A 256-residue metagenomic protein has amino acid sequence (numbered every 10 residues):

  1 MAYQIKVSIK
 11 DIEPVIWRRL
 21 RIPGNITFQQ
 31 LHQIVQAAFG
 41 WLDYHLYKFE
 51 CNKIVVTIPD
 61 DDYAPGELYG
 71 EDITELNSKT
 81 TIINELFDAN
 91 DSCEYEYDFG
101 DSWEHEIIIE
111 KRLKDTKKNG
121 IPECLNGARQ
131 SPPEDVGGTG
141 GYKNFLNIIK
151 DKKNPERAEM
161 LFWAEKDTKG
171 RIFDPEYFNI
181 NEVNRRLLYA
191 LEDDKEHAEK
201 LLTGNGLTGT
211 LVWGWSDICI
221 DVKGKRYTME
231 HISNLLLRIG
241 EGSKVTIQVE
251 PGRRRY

Functional and structural regions predicted by a protein language model:
M1-G204: Short linear regulatory motifs enriched in tryptophan with gly/pro/ser
N154, K195-Y256: Terminal leader/tail segments of proteins
